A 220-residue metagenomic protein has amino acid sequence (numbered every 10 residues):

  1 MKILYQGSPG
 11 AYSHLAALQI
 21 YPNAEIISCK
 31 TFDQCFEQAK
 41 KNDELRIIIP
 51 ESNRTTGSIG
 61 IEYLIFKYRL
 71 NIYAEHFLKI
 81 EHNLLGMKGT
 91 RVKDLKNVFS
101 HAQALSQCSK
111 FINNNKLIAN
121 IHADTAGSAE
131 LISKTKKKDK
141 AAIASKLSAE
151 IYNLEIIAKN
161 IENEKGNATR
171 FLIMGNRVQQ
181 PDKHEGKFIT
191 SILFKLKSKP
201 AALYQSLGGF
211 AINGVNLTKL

Functional and structural regions predicted by a protein language model:
M1-L220: Domain-level signature for soluble enzymes in the chorismate/prephenate branch of the shikimate pathway
